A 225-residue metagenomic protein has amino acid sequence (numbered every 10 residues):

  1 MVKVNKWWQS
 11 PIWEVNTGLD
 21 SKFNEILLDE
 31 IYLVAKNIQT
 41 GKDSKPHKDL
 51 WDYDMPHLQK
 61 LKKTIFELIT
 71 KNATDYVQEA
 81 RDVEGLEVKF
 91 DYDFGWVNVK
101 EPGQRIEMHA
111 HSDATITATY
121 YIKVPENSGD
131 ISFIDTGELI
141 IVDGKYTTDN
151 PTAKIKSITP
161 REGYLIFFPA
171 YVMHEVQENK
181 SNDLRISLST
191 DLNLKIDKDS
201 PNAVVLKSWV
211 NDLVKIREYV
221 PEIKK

Functional and structural regions predicted by a protein language model:
M1-E87, R105, S208-W209, L213 (+1 more regions): Non-heme Fe(II)/2-oxoglutarate
W7, E87-K89, A110-A114, K180-L184: A generic structural micro-feature
S10, Y92, A153, D183-S187: Short edge beta-strand segments in beta-sheet-rich domains
E14, E25-I26, E30-T40, K60-F66 (+4 more regions): UBC/E2-like fold recognition across ubiquitin and ubiquitin-like conjugation systems, capturing catalytically active
D91-F167, Q177, L194, K198-A203: Catalytic core of non-heme Fe(II) oxygenases with the double-stranded beta-helix
S132, D191-K225: Double-stranded beta-helix
R161, M173-S187: Ligand-binding loop in jelly-roll beta-barrel domains
